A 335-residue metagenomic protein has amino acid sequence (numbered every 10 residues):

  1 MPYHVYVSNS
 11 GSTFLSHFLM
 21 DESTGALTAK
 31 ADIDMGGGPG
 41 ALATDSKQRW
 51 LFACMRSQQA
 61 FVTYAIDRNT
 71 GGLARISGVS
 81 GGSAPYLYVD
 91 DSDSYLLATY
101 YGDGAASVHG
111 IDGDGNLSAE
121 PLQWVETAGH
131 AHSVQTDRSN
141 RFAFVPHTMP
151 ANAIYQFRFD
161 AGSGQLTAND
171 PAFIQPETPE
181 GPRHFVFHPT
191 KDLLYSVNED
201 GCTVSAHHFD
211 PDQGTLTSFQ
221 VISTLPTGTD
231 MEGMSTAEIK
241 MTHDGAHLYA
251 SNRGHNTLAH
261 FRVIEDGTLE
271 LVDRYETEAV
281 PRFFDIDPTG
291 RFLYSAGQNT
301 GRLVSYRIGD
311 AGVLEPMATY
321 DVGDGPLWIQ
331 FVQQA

Functional and structural regions predicted by a protein language model:
M1-E22: An edge-strand/N-cap motif at the start of beta-rich repeat modules
S10, R56, Y101, I111 (+7 more regions): Short loop/turn segments immediately following the C-termini of beta-strands
F14-L15, Q59-F61, G104-A106, A151-I154 (+3 more regions): Structural signal for beta-propeller blades
F18-G25, Y64-G71, H109-L117, F157-L166 (+3 more regions): Short loop/turn segments immediately following beta-strands, especially the blade-tip and inter-blade linker loops
T28-D34, A74-V79, E120-V125, N169-P176 (+3 more regions): A short beta-strand motif characteristic of beta-propeller blades
M35-K47, V79-Y95, E126-R141, P176-K191 (+3 more regions): Beta-rich, blade/repeat-based domains predominating in secreted/periplasmic proteins but also intracellular
F144-T203: Loop-centered beta-sheet repeat module
